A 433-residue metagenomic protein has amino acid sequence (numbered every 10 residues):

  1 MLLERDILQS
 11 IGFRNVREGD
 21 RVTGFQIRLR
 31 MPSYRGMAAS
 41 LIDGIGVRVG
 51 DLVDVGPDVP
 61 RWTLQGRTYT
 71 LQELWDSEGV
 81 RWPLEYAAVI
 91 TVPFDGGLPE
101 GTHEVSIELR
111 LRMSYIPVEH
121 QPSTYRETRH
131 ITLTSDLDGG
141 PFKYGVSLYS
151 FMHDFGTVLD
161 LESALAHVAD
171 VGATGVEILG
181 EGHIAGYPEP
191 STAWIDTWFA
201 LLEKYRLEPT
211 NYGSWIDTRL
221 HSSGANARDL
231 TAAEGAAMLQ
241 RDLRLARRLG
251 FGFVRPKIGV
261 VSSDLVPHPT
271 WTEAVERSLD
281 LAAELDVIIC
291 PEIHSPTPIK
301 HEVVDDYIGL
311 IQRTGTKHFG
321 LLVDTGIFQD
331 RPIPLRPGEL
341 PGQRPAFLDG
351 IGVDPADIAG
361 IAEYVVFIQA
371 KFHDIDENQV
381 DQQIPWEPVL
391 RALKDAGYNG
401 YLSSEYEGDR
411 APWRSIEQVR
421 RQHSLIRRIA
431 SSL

Functional and structural regions predicted by a protein language model:
M1-V49, V53-L137: Terminal leader/tail segments of proteins
F142-L148, V176-I178, P209-S214, V254-P256 (+4 more regions): Hydrophobic faces of well-ordered beta-strands that scaffold small-molecule active sites in alpha/beta enzyme cores
K143-D160, H221-A236, S262-H268, P345-F347 (+1 more regions): Active-site mouth loops of central-metabolism enzymes
F155-V168, T231-L245, G350-I358, W386-V389: Short, acidic/polar
D160-G182, L249-G252: Catalytic domains of carbohydrate-active enzymes, especially glycoside hydrolases
V176, R277-E387: Acidic/histidine-rich catalytic cores of soluble enzymes
E177-A200, I258-S263: Glycine-rich, proline-tolerant flexible connector loops at the mouths of alpha/beta enzymes
K204, L220-V323, Q329-D330: Active-site acidic/histidine proton-transfer and metal-coordination neighborhood in alpha/beta enzyme cores
